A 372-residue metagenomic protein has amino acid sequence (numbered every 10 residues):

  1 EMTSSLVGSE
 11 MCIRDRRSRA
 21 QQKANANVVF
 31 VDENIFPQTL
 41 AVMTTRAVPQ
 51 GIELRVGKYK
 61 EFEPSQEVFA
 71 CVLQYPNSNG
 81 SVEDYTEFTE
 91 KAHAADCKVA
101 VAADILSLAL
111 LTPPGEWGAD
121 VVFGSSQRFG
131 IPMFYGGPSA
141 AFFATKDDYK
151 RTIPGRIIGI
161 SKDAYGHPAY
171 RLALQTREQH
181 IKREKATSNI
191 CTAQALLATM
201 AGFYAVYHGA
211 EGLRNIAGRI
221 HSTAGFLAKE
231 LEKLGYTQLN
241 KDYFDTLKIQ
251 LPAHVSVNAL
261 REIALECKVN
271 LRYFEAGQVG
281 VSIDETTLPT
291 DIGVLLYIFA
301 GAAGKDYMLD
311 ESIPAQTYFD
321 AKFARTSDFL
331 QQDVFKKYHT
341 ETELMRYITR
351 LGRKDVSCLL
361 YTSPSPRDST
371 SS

Functional and structural regions predicted by a protein language model:
E1-I13, Y361-S371: Single conserved hydrophobic/aromatic residue that forms the stacking wall/gate of nucleotide- or nucleobase-binding
D15-A169, L231, F244, K248-I249 (+4 more regions): Conserved PLP-enzyme active-site core in the AAT-like
L54-G57, G212-A217, L231-D242, R272-E275 (+2 more regions): Flexible, glycine/charged-enriched surface loops at secondary-structure junctions
F129-E230, L234, L239-K241: Active-site C-terminal subdomain of aminotransferase-like
H221, L234-A264, I283-T287, R367: Conserved PLP-binding catalytic core of the aspartate aminotransferase-like
H221-A228, L251, R261, T317 (+2 more regions): Flexible, glycine-rich loop/tail regions that form catalytic "lids" or insertion modules at the edges of active sites
Q278-L288, L295-Y297: Noncatalytic alpha-helical scaffolds and linker/capping helices
D291-L360: Flexible inter-domain linker/hinge segments
